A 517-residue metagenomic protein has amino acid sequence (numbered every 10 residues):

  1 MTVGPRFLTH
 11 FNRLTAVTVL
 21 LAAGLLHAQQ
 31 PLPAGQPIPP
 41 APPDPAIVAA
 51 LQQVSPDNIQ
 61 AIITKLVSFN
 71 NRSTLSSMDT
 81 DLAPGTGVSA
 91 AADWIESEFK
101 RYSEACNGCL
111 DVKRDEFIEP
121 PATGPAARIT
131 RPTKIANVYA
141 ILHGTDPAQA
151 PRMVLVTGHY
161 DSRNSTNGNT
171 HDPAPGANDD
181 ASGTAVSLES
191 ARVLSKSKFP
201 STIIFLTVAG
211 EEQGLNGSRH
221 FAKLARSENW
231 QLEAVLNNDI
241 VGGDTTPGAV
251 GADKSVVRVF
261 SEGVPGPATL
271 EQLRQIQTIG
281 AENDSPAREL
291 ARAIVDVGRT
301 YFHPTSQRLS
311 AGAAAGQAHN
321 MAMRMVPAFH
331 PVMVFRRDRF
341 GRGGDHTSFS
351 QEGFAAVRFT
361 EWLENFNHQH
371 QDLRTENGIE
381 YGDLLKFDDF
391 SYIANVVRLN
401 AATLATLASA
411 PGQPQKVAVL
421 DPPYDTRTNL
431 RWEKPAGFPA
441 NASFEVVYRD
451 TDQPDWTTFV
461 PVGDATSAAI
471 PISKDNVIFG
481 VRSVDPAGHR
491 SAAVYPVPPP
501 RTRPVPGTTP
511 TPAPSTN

Functional and structural regions predicted by a protein language model:
G35, N58-H143: A non-catalytic alpha/beta surface segment that caps or lines the substrate-entry region of metallo-dependent hydrolase
A140, V156-T157, D161-L215, N400: Alpha-helical metal-binding/catalytic segments enriched in His/Glu/Asp
K198, V208-G344, E352, A356: Metal-dependent peptidase/peptidase-like ectodomains
T360-A418: His/Asp/Glu-rich mid-to-C-terminal helical/loop segments that flank catalytic regions of hydrolases
T426-A440: Conserved aromatic anchor
T458-A465: Short beta-strand segments within Ig-like beta-sandwich modules, predominantly Fibronectin type-III
A469-S491: Beta-strand-rich modules
P486-P510, P514: Extracellular fibronectin type III
